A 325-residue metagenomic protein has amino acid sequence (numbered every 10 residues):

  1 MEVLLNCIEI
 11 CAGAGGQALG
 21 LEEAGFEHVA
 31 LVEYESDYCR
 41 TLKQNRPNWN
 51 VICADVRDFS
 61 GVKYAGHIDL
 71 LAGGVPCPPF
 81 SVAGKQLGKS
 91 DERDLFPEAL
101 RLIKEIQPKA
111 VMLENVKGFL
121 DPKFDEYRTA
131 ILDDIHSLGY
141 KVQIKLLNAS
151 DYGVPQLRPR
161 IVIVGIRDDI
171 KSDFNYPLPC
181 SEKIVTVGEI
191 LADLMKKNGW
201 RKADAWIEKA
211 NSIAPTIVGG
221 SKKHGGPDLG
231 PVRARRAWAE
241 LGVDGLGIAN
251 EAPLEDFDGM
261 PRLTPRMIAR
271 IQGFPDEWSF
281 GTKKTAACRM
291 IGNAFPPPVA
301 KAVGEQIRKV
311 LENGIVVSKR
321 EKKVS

Functional and structural regions predicted by a protein language model:
I10-A12: Class I SAM-dependent methyltransferase "Motif I" SAM/SAH-binding loop
A14-G15, L19: Glycine-rich SAM-binding Motif I of class I
G20-E27, N45: A short, Lys/Arg-enriched amphipathic alpha-helix followed by its capping loop at the start of a domain
V32-E35, E114-N115: Conserved acidic E/D residue at the C-terminus of a beta-strand in Rossmann-like folds
S36-R40: Short alpha-helix immediately C-terminal to the canonical SAM-binding loop
N48-D55: Conserved SAM-binding strand-loop segment of SAM-dependent methyltransferases
F59-L70, V75-A239: Class I S-adenosyl-L-methionine
M195-S325: C-terminal target-recognition/interaction regions appended to catalytic cores
